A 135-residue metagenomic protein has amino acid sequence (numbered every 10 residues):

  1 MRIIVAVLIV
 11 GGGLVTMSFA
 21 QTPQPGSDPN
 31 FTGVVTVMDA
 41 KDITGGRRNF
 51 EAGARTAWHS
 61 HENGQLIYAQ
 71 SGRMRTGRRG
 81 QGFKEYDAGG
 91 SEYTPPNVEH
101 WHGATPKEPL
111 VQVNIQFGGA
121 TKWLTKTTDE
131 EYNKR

Functional and structural regions predicted by a protein language model:
R2-R47, A57, E85, K122-R135: A short, N-terminal "cap"/entry segment at the start of jelly-roll beta-barrel domains of the cupin/DSBH fold
T44-H61, P96: Conserved short histidine dyad/triad with adjacent acidic residue
N49-F50, H61-T76, I115: Short, conserved beta-strand element in jelly-roll/cupin
A52, Q70, G80, P96 (+1 more regions): Short loop/turn positions at the edges of beta-strands in beta-sheet-rich folds
T56-H61, R78, E85, G103-T105: Short histidine-centered beta-strand/loop micro-motifs that create catalytic or ligand/metal-coordination sites
G80-N97: Short acidic-glycine-tyrosine-enriched beta hairpin
P96-T121: Ligand-binding loop in jelly-roll beta-barrel domains
